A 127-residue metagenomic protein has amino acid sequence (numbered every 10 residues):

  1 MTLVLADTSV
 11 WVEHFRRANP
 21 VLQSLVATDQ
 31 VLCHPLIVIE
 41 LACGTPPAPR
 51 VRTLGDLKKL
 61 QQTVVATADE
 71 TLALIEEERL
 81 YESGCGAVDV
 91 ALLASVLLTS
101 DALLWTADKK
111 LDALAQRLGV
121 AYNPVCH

Functional and structural regions predicted by a protein language model:
M1-L36, A42-L54, Q61, V120-A121 (+1 more regions): Short, well-structured N-terminal submotif of metal-dependent ribonuclease cores
T8, S24, D56, E78-Y81 (+1 more regions): Preference for short coil/turn "hinge" residues that link or interrupt alpha-helices
W11-V12, V38-I39, P47, A68 (+2 more regions): Alpha-helix N-cap/helix-start and coil->helix boundary motif
L36-I37, I75: Short, histidine-centered active-site or binding-site loop motifs used for metal coordination, general acid-base
Q62-V125: Active-site neighborhoods of divalent-metal-dependent phosphate/nucleic-acid chemistry enzymes
